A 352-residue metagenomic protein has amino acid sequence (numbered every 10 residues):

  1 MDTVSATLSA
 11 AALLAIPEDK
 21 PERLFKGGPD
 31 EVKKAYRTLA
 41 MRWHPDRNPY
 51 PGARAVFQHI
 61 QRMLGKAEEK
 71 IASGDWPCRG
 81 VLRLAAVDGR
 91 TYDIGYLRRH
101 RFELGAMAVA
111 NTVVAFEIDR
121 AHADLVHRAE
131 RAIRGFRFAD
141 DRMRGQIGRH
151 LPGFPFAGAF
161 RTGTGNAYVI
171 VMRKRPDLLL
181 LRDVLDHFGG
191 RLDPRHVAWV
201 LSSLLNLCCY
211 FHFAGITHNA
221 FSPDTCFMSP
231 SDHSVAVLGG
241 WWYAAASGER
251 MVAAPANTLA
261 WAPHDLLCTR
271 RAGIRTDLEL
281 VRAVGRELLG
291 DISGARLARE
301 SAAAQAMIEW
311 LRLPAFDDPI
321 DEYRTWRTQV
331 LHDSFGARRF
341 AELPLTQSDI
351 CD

Functional and structural regions predicted by a protein language model:
M1-R47, H59-S73, P77, V81: N-terminal J-domain/J-like co-chaperone modules of DnaJ/Hsp40 proteins
C78-R99: Conserved N-terminal boundary motif of the eukaryotic protein kinase catalytic domain
G95-R149: ATP-binding glycine-rich loop module of kinase domains
P152-R195: Conserved structural core of kinase catalytic domains
V200-L201: Activation segment signature within eukaryotic-like protein kinase domains
C208-P230: Catalytic-loop of the protein kinase fold
V235-D317, G336, F340-C351: C-lobe/activation-segment region of protein kinase-like
D317-S334, E342: Conserved C-terminal segment of Hanks-type protein kinase catalytic domains
